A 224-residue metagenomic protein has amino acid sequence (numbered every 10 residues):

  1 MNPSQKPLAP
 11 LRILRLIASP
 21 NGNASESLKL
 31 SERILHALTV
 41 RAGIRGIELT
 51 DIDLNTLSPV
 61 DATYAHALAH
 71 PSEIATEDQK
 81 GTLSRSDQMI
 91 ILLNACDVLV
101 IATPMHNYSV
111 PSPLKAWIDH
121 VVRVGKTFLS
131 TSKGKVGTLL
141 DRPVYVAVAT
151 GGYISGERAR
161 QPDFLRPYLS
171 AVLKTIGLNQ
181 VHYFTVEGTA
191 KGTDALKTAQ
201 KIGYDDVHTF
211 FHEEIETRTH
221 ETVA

Functional and structural regions predicted by a protein language model:
M1-R123, D205-A224: N-terminal beta1-alpha1-beta2 submodule of the flavodoxin-like/Rossmannoid cofactor-binding fold
N2-L8, G156-A224: Glycine-rich phosphate/pyrophosphate-binding loop and the adjoining helix
A18, A149, V186: Cofactor-binding loop segments of dinucleotide-utilizing enzymes, especially the Rossmann-like FAD- and NAD(P)+-binding
P20-G22, G152-Y153, A190: Short histidine/acidic/glycine/proline-rich micro-motifs that form metal- and phosphate-coordinating active-site loops
Q79-T82, K126, P162, Q200: A conditional alpha-helix N-cap/helix-loop micro-motif detector
C96-D97, R142, L178: Short, well-ordered alpha-helix to beta-strand connector turns
I118-G134: Conserved nucleotide-sugar donor-interacting segment of glycosyltransferase catalytic cores, predominantly GT-B
S130-T175: Short, glycine-/small-residue-rich phosphate/pyrophosphate-handling segment
